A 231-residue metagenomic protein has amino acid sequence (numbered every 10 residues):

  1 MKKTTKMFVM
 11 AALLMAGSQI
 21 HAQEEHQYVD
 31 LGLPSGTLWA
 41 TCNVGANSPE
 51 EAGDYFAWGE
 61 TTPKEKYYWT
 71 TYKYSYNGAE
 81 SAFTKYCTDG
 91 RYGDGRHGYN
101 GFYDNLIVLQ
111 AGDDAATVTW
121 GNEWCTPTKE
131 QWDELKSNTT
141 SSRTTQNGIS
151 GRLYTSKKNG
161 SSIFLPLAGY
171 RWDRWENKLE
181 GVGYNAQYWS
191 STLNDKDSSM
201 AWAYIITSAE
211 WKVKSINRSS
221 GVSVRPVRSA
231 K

Functional and structural regions predicted by a protein language model:
M1-Q23: Bacterial Sec-dependent N-terminal signal peptides
Q23-K231: Conserved positions within compact, well-structured domain cores
